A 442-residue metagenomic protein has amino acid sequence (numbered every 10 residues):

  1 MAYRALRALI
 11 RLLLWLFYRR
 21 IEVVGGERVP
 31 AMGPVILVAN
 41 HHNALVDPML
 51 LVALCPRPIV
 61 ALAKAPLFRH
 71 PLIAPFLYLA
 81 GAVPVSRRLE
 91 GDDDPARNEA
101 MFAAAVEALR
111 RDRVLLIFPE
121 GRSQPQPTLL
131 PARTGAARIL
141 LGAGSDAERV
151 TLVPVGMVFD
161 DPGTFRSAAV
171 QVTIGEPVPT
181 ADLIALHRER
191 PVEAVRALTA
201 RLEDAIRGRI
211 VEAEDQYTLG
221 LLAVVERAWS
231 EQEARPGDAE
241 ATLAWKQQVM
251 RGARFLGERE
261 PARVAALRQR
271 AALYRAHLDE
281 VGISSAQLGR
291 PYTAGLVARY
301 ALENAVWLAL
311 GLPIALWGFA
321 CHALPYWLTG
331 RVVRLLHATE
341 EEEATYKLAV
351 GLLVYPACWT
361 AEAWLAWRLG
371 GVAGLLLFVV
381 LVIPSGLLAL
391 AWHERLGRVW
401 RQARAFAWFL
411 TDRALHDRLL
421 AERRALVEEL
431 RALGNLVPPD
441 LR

Functional and structural regions predicted by a protein language model:
M1-N40, A44-L50, C55-P58, L72 (+7 more regions): Membrane-anchoring hydrophobic helices of lipid-metabolizing enzymes
A2, L89, D94-R290, A298 (+1 more regions): Non-catalytic C-terminal accessory region of glycerolipid acyltransferases and related lyso-lipid remodeling enzymes
L62-L67: A short, structured active-site edge motif that brings together acidic residues
R69-P71, P162-G163: A short beta-to-alpha transition loop/helix N-cap that caps and shapes the active-site region
L302-W327, E342-H393: Alpha-helical bilayer-embedded segments of polytopic membrane proteins, i.e., transmembrane/intramembrane helices
G330-H337: Cytoplasmic membrane-interface regions of multi-pass membrane proteins
